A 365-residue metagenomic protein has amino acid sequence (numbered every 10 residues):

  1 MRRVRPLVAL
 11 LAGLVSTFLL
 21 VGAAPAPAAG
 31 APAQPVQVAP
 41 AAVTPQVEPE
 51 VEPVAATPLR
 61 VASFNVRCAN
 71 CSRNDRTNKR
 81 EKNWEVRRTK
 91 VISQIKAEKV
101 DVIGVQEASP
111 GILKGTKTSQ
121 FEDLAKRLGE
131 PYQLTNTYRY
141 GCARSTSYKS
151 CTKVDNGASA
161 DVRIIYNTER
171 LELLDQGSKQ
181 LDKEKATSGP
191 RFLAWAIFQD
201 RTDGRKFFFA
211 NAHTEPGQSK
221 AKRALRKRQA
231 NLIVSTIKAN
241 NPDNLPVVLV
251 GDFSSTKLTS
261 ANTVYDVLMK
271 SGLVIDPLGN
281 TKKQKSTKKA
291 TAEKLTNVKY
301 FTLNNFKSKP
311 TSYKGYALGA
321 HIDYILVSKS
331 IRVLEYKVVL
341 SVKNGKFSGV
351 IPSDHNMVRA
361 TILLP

Functional and structural regions predicted by a protein language model:
M1-L11: Bacterial N-terminal signal peptides that target proteins for export
R2, V21-R127, C142-S145, V154 (+3 more regions): N-terminal, active-site-proximal structural segment of metallo-dependent hydrolase catalytic domains
L10-G22: Bacterial N-terminal signal peptides
R60-V66, V91-K117, I165, A196 (+4 more regions): Active-site beta-strand/loop signature of hydrolases that rely on acidic residues for catalysis
N70, P110-L113, A143, P216-Q218 (+3 more regions): Active-site environment of divalent metal-dependent phosphoester hydrolases
G104-Q106, T135-Y138, V248-D252, I275-T281: Active-site neighborhood of phospho(di)ester-bond hydrolases with catalytic His/Asp-centered motifs
A108-T214: Structured beta-strand-rich core segments of catalytic domains in phosphoester-bond hydrolases
K238-V247, S255-P365: Metal-dependent phosphoester-hydrolase catalytic domains
